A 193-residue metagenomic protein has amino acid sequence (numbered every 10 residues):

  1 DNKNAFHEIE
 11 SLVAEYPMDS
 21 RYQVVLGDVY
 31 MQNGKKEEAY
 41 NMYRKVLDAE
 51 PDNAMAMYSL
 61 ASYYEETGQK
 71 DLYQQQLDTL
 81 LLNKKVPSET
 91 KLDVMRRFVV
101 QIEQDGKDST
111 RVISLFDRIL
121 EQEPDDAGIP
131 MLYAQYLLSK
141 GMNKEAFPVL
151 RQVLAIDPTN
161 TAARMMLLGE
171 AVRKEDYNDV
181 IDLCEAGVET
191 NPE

Functional and structural regions predicted by a protein language model:
D1-E193: Alpha-solenoid helical repeat scaffolds
